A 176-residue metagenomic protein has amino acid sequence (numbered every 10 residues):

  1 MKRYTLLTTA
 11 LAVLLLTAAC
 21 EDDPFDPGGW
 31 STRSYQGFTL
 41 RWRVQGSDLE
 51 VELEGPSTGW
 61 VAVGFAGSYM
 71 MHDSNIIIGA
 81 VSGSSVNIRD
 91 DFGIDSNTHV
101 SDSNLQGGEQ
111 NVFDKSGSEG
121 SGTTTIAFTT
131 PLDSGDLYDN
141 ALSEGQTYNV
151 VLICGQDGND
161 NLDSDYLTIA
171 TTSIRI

Functional and structural regions predicted by a protein language model:
M1-L7: Bacterial N-terminal signal peptides that target proteins for export
L16-A19: C-terminal motif of bacterial Sec signal peptides marking the signal peptidase cleavage site
E21-I176: Extracellular-facing/secreted segment signature in eukaryotic proteins
